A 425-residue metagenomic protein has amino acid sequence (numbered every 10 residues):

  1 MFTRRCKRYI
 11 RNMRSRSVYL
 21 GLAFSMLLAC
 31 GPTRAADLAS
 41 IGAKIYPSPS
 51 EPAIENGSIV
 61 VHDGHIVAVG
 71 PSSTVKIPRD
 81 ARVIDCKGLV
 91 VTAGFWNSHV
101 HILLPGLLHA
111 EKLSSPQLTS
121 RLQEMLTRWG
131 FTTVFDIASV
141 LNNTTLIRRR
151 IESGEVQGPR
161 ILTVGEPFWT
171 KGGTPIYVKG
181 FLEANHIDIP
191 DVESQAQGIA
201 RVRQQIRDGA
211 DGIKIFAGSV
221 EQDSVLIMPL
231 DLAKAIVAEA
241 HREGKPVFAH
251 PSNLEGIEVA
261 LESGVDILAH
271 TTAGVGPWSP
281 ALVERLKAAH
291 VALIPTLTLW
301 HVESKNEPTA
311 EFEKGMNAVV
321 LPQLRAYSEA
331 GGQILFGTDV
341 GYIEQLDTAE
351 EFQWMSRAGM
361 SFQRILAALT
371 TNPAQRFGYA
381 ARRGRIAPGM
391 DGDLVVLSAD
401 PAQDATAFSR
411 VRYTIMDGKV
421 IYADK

Functional and structural regions predicted by a protein language model:
Y19-A29: Bacterial N-terminal signal peptides
L38-S40, K76-P116, S120, E124-T127 (+1 more regions): Replace "His-x-His-based motif
E51-T92: Histidine-rich, glycine-flanked metal-binding segment
H109-Q157, I189-D211: Alpha-helical scaffold segments that flank or form the walls of functional sites
R121-T145, G158-E166, A210-E221, P246 (+3 more regions): Divalent metal-dependent hydrolysis catalytic cores, especially in the metallo-beta-lactamase
V178-K234, A238, G274: Active-site gating/metal-coordination segments in enzymes
I215-L321, A330, V340-Y342, G359-S361 (+3 more regions): Active-site core of metal-dependent hydrolases
R242, M316-P401: His/Asp/Glu-enriched, well-ordered alpha-helical/loop segment that forms or immediately abuts the divalent-metal
